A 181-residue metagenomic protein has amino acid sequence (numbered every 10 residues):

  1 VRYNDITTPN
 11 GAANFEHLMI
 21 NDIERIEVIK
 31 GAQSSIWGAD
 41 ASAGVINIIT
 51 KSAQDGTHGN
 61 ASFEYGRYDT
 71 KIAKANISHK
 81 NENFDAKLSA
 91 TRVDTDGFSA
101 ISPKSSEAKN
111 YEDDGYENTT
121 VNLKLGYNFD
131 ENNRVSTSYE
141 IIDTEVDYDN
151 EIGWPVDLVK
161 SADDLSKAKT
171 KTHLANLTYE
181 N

Functional and structural regions predicted by a protein language model:
V1, I6-P9, G38-S42, S102: Short, glycine-/polar-rich solvent-exposed loops and beta-turns at beta-strand/coil boundaries
R2-K30: Short acidic/polar hinge/loop motifs at secondary-structure boundaries that mediate gating or recognition
T8, S35, N47, Q54-G56 (+2 more regions): Periplasmic-side early beta-strands and strand-to-turn transitions of outer-membrane beta-barrels
I20, D69, E117, D143 (+1 more regions): Residue-level preference for beta-strand/loop junctions
K30, T50-S52: Flexible glycine-/small-residue-rich
G38, E64-A73: Solvent-exposed loop/turn segments connecting transmembrane beta-strands in outer-membrane beta-barrel proteins
G44, T57-G59, K71-A75, T119-L123 (+1 more regions): Hydrophobic, lipid-facing positions within transmembrane beta-strands of outer-membrane proteins
D157-N181: Replace "related TpsB outer-membrane translocases also match" with "some related outer-membrane beta-barrels such as
